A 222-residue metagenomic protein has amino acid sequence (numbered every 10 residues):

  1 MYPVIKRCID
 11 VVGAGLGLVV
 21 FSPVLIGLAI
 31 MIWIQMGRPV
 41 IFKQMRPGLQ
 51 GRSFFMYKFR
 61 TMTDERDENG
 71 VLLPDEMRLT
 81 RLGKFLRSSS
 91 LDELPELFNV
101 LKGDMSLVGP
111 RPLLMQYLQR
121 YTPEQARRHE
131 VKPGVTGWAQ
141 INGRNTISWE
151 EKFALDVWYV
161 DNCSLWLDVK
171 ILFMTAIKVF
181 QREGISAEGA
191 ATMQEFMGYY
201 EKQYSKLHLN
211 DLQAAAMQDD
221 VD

Functional and structural regions predicted by a protein language model:
M1-A14, K43-Q44, E68, R144-L165: Glycine-rich flexible loop motifs, especially short His-Gly-Gly/GGXG/HXGH segments used as catalytic or interaction
M1-D64, I171-D222: A hydrophobic, helix-centered structural microdomain
Y2-I5, F21, E76, R87-L91 (+1 more regions): Short, solvent-exposed loop/helix junctions and linker helices that flank or host conserved functional motifs
A14, F42, T80-K84, Q116 (+1 more regions): Positions in alpha-helical segments
L28, F42-K43, G70-V71, V108-P110 (+3 more regions): Short, hydrophobic secondary-structure boundary micro-motifs
F42-R78, T136-A154: Short, glycine-rich, amphipathic interfacial segments at transmembrane boundaries or analogous
D75-K132, L172-T175: A short, structured surface patch at a secondary-structure boundary
R128, W138-A187: Cytosol-/stroma-facing membrane-proximal "stalk/adaptor" domains immediately downstream of transmembrane anchors
